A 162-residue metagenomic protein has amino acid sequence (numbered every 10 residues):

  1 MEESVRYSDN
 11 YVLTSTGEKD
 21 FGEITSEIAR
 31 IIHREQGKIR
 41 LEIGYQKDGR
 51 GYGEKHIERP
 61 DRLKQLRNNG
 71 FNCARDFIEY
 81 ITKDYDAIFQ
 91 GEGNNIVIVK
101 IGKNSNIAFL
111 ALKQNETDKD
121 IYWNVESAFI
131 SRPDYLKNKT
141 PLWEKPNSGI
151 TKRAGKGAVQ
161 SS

Functional and structural regions predicted by a protein language model:
M1-S162: Ribonuclease/tRNase effector modules and their secretory precursors
